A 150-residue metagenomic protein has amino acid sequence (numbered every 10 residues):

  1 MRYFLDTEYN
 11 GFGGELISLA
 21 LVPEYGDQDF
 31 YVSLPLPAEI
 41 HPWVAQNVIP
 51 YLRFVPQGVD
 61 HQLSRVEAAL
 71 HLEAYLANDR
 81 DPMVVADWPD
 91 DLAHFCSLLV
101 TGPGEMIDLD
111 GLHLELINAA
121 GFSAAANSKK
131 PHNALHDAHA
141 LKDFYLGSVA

Functional and structural regions predicted by a protein language model:
Y3, E8-A86: Conserved non-catalytic scaffold segment of RNase H-like nuclease domains
D6-E8, D91, D137: Acidic active-site catalytic centers that drive phospho-/nucleotidyl reactions and related ester hydrolyses
F12-G14, A93, D143: Conserved protein kinase catalytic core
A68-L72, D91, L141: Alpha-helical packing segments of well-folded alpha/beta enzyme cores
A74, S97, D143-G147: Residue-level signal for well-ordered alpha-helical scaffold segments within enzymatic catalytic domains
W88, A124-A150: Acidic, Mg2+-coordinating catalytic module of metal-dependent nucleases/exonucleases that use a two-metal-ion mechanism
D90-L109: Substrate-recognition/cap helix-loop segment adjacent to the acidic, metal-dependent catalytic center of Asp-based
I107-N127: Short, flexible loop segments at boundaries between secondary-structure elements
